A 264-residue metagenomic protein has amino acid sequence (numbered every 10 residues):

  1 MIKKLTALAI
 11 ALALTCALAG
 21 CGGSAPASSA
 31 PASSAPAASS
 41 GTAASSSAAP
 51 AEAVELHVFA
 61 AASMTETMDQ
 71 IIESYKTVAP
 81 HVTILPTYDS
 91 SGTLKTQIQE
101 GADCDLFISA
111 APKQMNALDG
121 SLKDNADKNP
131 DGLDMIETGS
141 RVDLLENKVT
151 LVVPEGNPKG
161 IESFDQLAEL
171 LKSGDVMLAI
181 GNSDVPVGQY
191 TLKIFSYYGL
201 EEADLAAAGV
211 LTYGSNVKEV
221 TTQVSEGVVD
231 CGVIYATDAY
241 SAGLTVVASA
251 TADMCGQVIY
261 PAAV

Functional and structural regions predicted by a protein language model:
M1-L12: Positively charged n-region of N-terminal signal peptides that target proteins for export
I2-K4, S90, G139: Hydrophobic alpha-helical segments, principally membrane-spanning helices and signal/leader peptides
C16-G20: C-terminal motif of bacterial Sec signal peptides marking the signal peptidase cleavage site
G22-A44, A48-V78, G92, Q99 (+5 more regions): Exported/periplasmic ABC-transporter solute-binding proteins
K95, G101-D131, E137-D143: Short beta-strand-centered segments that line the small-molecule binding cleft or hinge of alpha/beta clamshell
